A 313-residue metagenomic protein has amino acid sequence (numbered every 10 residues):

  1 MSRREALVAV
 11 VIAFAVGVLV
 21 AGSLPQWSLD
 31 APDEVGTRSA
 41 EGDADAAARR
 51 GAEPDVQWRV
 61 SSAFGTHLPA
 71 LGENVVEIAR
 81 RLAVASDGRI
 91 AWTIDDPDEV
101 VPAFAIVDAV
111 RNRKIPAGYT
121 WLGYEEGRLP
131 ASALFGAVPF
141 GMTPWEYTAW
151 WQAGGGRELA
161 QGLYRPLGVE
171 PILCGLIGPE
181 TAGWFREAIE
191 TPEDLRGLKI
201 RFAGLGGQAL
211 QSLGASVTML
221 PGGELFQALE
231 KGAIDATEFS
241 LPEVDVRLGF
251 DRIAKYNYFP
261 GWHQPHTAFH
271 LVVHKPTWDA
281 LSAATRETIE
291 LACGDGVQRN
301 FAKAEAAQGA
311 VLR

Functional and structural regions predicted by a protein language model:
S2-Y147, Y164-R313: N-terminal secretory/targeting leader peptides
W145-Q161: A gly/proline- and charged-residue-enriched helix-loop-helix capping module
